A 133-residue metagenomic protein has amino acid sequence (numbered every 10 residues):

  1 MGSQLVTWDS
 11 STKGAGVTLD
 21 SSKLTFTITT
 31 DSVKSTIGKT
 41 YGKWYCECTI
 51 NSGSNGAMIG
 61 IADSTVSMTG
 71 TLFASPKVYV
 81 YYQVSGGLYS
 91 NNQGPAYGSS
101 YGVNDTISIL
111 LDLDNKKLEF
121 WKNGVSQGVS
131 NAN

Functional and structural regions predicted by a protein language model:
M1-N133: PRY/SPRY (B30.2) beta-sandwich protein-interaction domains and their adjacent Ser/Pro/Gly-rich low-complexity linkers
